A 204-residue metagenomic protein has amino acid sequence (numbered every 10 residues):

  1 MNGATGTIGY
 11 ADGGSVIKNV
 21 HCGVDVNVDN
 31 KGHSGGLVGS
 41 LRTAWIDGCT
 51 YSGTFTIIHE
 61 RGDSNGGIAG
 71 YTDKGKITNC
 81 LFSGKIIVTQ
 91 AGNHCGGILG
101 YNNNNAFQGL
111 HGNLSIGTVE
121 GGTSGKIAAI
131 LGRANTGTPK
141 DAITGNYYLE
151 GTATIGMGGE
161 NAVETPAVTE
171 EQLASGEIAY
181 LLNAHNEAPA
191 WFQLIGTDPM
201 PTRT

Functional and structural regions predicted by a protein language model:
M1-T204: Predominantly extracellular beta-rich ligand-binding scaffolds that present long acidic/polar faces for carbohydrate
